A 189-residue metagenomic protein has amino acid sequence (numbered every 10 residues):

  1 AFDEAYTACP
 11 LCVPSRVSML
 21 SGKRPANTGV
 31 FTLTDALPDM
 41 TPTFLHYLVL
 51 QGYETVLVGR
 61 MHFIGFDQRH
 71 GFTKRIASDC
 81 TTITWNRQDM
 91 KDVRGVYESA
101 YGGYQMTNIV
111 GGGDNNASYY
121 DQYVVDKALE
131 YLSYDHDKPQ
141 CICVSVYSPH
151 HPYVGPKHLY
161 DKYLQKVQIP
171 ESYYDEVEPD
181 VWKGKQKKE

Functional and structural regions predicted by a protein language model:
A1-E189: Formylglycine-dependent sulfatase
